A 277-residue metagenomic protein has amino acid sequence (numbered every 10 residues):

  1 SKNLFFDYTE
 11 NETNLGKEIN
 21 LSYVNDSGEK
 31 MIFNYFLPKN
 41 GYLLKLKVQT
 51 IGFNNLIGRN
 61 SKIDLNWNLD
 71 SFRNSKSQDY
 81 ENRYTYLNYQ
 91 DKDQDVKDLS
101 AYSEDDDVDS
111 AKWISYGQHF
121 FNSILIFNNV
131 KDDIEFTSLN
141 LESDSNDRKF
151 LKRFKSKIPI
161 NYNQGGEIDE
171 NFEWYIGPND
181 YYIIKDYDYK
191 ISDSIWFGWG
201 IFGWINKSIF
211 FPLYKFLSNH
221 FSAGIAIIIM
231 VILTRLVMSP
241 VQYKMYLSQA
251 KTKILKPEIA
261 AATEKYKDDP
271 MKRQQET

Functional and structural regions predicted by a protein language model:
S1-D193: Soluble non-transmembrane domains of integral membrane proteins
N40, R235-L236: A short structural micro-motif
V48, F211, K215, N219 (+2 more regions): A broad, structural surface signal
G165, L236-T277: Membrane-interface amphipathic helices and adjacent TM-edge segments
Y175-A223: Interfacial loop/helix-cap signal at membrane boundaries in integral membrane proteins
I228-I229: Hydrophobic alpha-helical transmembrane segments
